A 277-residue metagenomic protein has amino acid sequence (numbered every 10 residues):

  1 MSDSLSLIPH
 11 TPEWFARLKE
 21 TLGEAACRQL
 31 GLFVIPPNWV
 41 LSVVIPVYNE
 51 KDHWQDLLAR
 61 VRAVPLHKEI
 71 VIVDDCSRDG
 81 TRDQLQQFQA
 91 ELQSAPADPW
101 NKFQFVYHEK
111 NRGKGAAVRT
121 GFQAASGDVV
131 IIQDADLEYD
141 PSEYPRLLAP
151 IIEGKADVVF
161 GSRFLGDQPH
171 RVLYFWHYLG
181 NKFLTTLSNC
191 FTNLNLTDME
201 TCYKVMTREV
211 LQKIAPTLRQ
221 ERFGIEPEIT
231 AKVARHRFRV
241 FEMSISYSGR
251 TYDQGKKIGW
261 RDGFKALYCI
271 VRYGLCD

Functional and structural regions predicted by a protein language model:
M1-R60: N-proximal low-complexity "stem/linker" segments adjacent to membrane-targeting elements
V40-S42, E69, E228: Cell-envelope/extracellular polymer assembly enzymes that use nucleotide-activated donors
D52-D56, D79-Q89: Acidic helix N-cap motif at the loop->helix transition within catalytic regions of sugar-transfer enzymes
H67-S77, V106-H108: Short beta-strand/loop segment that forms part of the nucleotide-sugar
D74-D83, L137: A conserved acidic beta->alpha catalytic loop
N101-F103, H108-A124, P141-F223, S248-W260 (+1 more regions): Acceptor/aglycone-binding surface of glycosyltransferases and processive sugar-polymer synthases
V130: Short aromatic/hydrophobic "clamp" motif used to bind/position activated sugar donors
L194-N195, R219-E221, T230-Y247: Catalytic donor-sugar/metal-binding loop of nucleotide-sugar-dependent glycosyltransferases
